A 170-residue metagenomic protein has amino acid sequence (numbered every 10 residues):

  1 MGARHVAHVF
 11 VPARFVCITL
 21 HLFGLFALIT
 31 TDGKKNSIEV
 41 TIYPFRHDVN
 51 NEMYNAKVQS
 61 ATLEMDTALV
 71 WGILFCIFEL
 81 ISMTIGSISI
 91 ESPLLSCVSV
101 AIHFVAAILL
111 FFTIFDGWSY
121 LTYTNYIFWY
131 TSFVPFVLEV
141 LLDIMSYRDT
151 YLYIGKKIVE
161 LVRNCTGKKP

Functional and structural regions predicted by a protein language model:
M1, V137-L141, Y151-P170: Non-transmembrane, juxtamembrane loop and terminal tail segments of multi-pass eukaryotic membrane proteins
M1-T31: Cytosolic juxtamembrane helix and N-cap/initiation of the first transmembrane helix
M1-V6, E39-L69, T113-I127: Juxtamembrane membrane-interface segments at transmembrane-helix boundaries in membrane proteins
M1-V9, T84-E91, L152, N164-G167: Cysteine-dense, membrane-associated helical/juxtamembrane modules
H5-H8, H21, Y43, H47 (+2 more regions): Histidine (H) residue identity feature
F10-C17, L28, A61-I114, S132-S146: Signature of small four-pass
D32-M53, L152-R163: Interhelical loop segments of eukaryotic multi-pass membrane proteins
G117-T131, Y147-E160: Juxtamembrane/interfacial segments around transmembrane helices
